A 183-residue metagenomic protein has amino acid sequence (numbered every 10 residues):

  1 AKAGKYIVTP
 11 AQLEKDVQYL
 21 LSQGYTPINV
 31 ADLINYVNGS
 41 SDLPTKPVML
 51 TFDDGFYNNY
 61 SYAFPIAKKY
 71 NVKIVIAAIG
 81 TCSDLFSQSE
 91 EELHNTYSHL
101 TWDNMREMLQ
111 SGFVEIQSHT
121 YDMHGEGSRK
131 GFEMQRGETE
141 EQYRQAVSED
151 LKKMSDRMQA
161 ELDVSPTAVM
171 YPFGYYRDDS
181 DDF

Functional and structural regions predicted by a protein language model:
A1-G4, K46-V48, K68-R177: Metal-dependent polysaccharide deacetylase catalytic core of the NodB/CE4 family, i.e., the active-site-bearing domain
A1-V48: N-terminal pre-catalytic segment of deacetylase/amide-hydrolase enzymes
E14, S61, H99-W102: Structural motif corresponding to alpha-helix initiation and N-cap regions
V17, Y60, L151-S155: Short, hydrophobic/amphipathic alpha-helical packing segments that form internal helix faces or helix-helix interfaces
Q18, F64-P65: A broadly conserved amphipathic alpha-helix scaffold signal in soluble, globular proteins
D32-L33, T45-N58, Y62, K69-V72 (+1 more regions): Substrate-binding cleft of extracellular glycoside hydrolase catalytic domains
A63-F64, R129, D182: Short amphipathic alpha-helical segments
R177-F183: Substrate-binding cleft/loops of secretory-pathway carbohydrate-active enzymes
